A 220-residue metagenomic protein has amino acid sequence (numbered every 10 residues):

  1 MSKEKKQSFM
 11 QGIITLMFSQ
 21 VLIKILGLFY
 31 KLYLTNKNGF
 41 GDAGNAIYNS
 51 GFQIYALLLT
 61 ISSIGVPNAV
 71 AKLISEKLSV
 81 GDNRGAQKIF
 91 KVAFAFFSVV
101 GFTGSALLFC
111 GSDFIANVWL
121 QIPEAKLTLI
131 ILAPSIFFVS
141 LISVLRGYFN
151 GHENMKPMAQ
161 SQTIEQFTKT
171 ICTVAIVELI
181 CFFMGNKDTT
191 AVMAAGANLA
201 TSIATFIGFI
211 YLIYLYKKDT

Functional and structural regions predicted by a protein language model:
M1-F29, R84, K88: N-terminal membrane topogenesis motif
K24, Q53, V92, I136 (+2 more regions): Residue-level recognition of pore/gate-forming positions within transmembrane alpha-helices of multi-pass
L34-L57, P123-K126, T190-L199: Interfacial/gating helices of multi-pass transporter permease domains
G51-L73, F97, P134-F137: Small-residue-rich midsections of specific transmembrane alpha-helices
N68-D113, L127: Membrane-water interface segments that mark the loop-to-transmembrane alpha-helix transition
C110, V118-L145, I171: Alpha-helical transmembrane segments of multi-pass membrane proteins
V139-S161: Membrane-interface junctions at transmembrane-helix termini in multi-pass inner-membrane proteins
S161-A175, M184-K218: Hydrophobic alpha-helical transmembrane segments
